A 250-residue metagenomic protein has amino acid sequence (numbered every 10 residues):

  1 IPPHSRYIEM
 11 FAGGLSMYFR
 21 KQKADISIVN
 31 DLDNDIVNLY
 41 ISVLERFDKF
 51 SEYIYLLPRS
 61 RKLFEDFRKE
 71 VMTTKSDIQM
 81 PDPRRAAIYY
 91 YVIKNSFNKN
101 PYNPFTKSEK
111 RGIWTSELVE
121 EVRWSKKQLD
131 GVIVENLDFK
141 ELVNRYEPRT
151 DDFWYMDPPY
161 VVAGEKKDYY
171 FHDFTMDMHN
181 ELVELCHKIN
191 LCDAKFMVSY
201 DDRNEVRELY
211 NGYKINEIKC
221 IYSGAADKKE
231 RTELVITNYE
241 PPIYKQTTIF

Functional and structural regions predicted by a protein language model:
I1-P3, L44-Y155, P159-D168, E181-I189 (+1 more regions): SAM-dependent nucleic-acid methyltransferase catalytic core
P3-R59: Conserved S-adenosyl-L-methionine
M10-F11, N30-D31, E135-L137, M156-P158 (+1 more regions): Short His-Asn-centered micro-motif
A12-S16, E120-E121, Y200-N204, E240: Short, polar loop motifs at secondary-structure junctions
S16-F19, I36-N38, N98-P101, V143 (+2 more regions): Short catalytic/ligand-binding loop motif for oxyanion handling, primarily in non-cytosolic enzymes, centered on
Y18-K23, K126, R145, N204-G212: Short loop/helix-cap segments at secondary-structure boundaries that form the rim of catalytic
T175-F250: Long, positively charged, glycine-interspersed low-complexity recognition regions
